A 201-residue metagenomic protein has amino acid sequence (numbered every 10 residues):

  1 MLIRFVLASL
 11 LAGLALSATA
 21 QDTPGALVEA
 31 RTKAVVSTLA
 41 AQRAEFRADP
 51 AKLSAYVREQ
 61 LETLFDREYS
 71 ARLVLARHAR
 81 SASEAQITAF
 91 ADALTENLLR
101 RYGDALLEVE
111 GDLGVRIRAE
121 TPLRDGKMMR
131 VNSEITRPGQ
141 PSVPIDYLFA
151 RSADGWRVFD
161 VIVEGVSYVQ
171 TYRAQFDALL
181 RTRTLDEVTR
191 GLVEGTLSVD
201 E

Functional and structural regions predicted by a protein language model:
M1-L7: Bacterial N-terminal signal peptides that target proteins for export
A15-S17: N-terminal signal peptide c-region/cleavage motif recognized by signal peptidases
D22-Y102: Early exported N-terminus immediately downstream of N-terminal targeting peptides
A26, A41-K52, S81-A85, G111-D112 (+6 more regions): Surface-exposed, polar/charged faces of alpha-helical domains in mature secreted/periplasmic/lumenal proteins
A79, E96-N97, P122-L123, R137 (+1 more regions): Solvent-exposed loop/turn segments at secondary-structure junctions within structured extracellular/periplasmic domains
D92, R100-V143, G195-E201: Surface-exposed, charged secondary-structure patches
S142-Q170: Short beta-strand edge/turn micro-motifs at domain boundaries
D160-E201: Low-complexity, intrinsically disordered terminal/linker segments enriched in charged and Gly/Pro repeats
